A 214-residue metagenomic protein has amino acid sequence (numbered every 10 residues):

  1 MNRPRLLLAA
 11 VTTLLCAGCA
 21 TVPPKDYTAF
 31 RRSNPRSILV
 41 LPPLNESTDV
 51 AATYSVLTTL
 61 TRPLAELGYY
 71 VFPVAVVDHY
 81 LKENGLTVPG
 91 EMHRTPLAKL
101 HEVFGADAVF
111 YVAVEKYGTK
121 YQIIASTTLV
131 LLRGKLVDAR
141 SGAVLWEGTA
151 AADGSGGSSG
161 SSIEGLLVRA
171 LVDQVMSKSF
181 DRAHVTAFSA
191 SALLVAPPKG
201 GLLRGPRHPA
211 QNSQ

Functional and structural regions predicted by a protein language model:
M1-C19: Sec-dependent bacterial lipoprotein signal peptides
C19-R36, V103, A139-Q214: C-terminal/domain-edge helix-coil "capping" segments
P35-E46: Short beta-strand segments enriched in small/hydrophobic residues
N45-T48, V77-Y80, E115-K120, A151-S155: Solvent-exposed loop/turn segments at secondary-structure junctions within structured extracellular/periplasmic domains
S47-S55, E91, L131, G157-R169: Soluble non-cytosolic domains of exported or imported proteins
S47-Y111, A143, E147, Q174-V175 (+1 more regions): N-terminal segment of the mature soluble domain
P89-L145, S155-S159, H208-Q214: Surface-exposed short loop/turn segments
